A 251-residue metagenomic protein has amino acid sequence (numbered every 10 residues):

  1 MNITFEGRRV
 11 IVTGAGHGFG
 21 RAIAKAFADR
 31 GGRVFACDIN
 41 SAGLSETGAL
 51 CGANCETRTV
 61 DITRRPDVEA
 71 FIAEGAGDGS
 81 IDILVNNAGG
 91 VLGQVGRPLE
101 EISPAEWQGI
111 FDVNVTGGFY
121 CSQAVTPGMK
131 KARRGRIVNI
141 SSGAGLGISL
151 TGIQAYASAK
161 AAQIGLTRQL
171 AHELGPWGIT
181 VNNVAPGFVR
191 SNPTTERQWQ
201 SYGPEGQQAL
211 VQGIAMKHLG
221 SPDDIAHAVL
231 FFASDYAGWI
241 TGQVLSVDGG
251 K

Functional and structural regions predicted by a protein language model:
V95-L99, S103-Q108, L210: Substrate-binding pocket helix/loop in short-chain dehydrogenase/reductase
F119-S122, R134, H218-V247: C-terminal substrate-recognition "lid" of short-chain dehydrogenase/reductases
S122, A159, T167: Active-site helix of classical SDR
P127, L146, H172-E173, G238: Alpha-helical segment proximal to the catalytic Tyr-Lys
S142: Residue(s) in the substrate-gating loop at a strand-loop-helix junction that position the organic substrate next
G175, T180, I240-G242: Short, small/polar-rich loop/turn modules that mediate ligand/substrate recognition or access, typified
P176, N183, F188-I214: A glycine/serine/threonine-rich, flexible loop-to-helix segment that serves as the NAD(P) cofactor-binding "lid"
